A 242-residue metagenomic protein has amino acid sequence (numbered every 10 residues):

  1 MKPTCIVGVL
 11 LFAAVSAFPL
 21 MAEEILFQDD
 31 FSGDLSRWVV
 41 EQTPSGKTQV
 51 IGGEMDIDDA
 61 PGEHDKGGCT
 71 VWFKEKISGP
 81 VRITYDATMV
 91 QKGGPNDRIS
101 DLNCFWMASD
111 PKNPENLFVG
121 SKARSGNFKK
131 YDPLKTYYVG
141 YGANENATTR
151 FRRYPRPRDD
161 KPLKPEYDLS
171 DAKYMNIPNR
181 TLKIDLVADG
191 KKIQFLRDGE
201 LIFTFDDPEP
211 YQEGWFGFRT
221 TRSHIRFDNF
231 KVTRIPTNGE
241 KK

Functional and structural regions predicted by a protein language model:
M1-C5: Positively charged n-region of N-terminal signal peptides that target proteins for export
V7-P19: Bacterial N-terminal signal peptides
A22-K242: Extracellular glycan-recognition regions
